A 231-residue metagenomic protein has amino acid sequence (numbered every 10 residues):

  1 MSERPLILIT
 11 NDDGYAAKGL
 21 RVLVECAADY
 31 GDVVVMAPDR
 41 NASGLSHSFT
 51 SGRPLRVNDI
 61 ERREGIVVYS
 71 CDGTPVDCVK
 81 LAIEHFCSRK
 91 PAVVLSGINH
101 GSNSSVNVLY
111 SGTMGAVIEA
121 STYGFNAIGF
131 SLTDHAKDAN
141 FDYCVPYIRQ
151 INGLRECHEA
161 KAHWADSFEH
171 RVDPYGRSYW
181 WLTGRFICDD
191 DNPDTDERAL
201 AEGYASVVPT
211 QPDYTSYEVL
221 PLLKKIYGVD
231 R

Functional and structural regions predicted by a protein language model:
S2-I7, K18-H85, R89-K90: A cross-family phosphate/adenosyl-ligand binding-site feature
I9-A16, N107-V108: Short, glycine-rich nucleotide/cofactor-binding loops
D13-R21, L182: Short acidic, Gly/Ser-rich segments with clustered Asp/Glu that frequently serve as metal-coordination loops in enzyme
S102-S111: Glycine/threonine-rich flexible loop motifs
A116-A120: Hydrophobic/aromatic ligand-binding patch that stacks against planar heteroaromatic rings of cofactors or nucleotides
I128-I148: Short, glycine-/small-residue-rich phosphate/pyrophosphate-handling segment
V145-R231: Electrostatically charged, flexible surface regions
